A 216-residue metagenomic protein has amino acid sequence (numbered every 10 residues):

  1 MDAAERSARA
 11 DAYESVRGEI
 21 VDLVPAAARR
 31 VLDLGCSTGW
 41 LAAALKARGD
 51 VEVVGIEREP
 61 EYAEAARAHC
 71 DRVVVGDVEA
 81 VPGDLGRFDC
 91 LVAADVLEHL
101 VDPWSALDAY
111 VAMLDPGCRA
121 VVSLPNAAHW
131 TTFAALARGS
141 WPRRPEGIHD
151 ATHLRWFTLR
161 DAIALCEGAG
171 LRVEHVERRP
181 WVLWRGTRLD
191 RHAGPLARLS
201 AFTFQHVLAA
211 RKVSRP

Functional and structural regions predicted by a protein language model:
M1-G86, C90, W104-L107, E177-H192 (+2 more regions): Conserved N-terminal segment of class I S-adenosyl-L-methionine
E79, L97, A128: Adenine-nucleotide cofactor-binding loop residues
C90-V96: A short beta-strand submotif of the Rossmann-like class I SAM-dependent methyltransferase core that lines
V101-S105, T132: Short N-terminal helix/helix-N-cap motif within the alpha/beta-hydrolase-1
S105-R119: A short glycine-rich, Lys/Arg-flanked "PGG" loop and its adjoining helix->strand segment in the class I
V122-R143: Conserved class I S-adenosyl-L-methionine
R144-D161: Acceptor-substrate binding/catalytic loop of class I
R160-E177: A SAM-dependent methyltransferase catalytic signature shared across enzymes that methylate proteins
